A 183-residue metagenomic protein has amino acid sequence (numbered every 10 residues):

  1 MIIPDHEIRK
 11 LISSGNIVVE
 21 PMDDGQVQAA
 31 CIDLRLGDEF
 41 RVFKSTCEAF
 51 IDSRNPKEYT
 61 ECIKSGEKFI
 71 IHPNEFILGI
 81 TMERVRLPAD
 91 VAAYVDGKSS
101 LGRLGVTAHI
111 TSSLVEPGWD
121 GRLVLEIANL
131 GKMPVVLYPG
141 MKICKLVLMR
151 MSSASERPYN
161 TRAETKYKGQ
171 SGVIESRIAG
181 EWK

Functional and structural regions predicted by a protein language model:
M1-K183: DUTPase catalytic domain/fold
